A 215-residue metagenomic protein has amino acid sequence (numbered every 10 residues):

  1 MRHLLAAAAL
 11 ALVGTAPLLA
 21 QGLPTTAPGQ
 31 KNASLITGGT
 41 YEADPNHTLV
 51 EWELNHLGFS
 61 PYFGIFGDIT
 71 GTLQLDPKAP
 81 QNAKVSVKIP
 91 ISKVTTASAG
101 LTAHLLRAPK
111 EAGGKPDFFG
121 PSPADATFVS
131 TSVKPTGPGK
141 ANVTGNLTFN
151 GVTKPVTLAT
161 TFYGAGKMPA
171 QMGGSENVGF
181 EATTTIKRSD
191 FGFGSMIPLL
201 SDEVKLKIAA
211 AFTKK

Functional and structural regions predicted by a protein language model:
M1-A8: Bacterial N-terminal signal peptides that target proteins for export
A11-L12: Repetitive helical segments and hydrophobic/amphipathic motifs
T15-A20: Sec/Tat signal peptide C-region and signal peptidase I cleavage site
Q21-K215: Low-complexity, acidic/polar, glycine-enriched regions of mature
